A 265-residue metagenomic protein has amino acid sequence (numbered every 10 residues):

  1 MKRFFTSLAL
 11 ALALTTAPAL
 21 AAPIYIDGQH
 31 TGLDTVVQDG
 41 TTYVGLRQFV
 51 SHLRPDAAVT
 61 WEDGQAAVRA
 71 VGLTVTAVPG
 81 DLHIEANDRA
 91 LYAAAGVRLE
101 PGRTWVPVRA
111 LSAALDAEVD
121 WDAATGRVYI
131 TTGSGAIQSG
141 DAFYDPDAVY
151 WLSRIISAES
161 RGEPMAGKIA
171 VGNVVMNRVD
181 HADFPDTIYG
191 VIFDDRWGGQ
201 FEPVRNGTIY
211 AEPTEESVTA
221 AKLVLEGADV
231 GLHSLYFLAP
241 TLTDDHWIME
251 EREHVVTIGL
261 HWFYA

Functional and structural regions predicted by a protein language model:
K2-S153: Primary recognition of N-terminal secretory signal peptides and signal-anchoring hydrophobic helices
I137-A265: Bacterial extracytoplasmic/cell-wall-associated proteins, especially those involved in peptidoglycan
